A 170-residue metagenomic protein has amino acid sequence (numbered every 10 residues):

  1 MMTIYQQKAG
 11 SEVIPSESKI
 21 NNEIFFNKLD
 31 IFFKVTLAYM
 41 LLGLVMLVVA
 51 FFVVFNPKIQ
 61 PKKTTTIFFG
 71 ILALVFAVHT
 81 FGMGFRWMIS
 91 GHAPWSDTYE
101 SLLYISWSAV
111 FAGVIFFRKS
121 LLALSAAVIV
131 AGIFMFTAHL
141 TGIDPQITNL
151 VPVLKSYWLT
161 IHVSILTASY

Functional and structural regions predicted by a protein language model:
M1-Y170: Polytopic transmembrane helical bundles with strong interfacial aromatic enrichment
